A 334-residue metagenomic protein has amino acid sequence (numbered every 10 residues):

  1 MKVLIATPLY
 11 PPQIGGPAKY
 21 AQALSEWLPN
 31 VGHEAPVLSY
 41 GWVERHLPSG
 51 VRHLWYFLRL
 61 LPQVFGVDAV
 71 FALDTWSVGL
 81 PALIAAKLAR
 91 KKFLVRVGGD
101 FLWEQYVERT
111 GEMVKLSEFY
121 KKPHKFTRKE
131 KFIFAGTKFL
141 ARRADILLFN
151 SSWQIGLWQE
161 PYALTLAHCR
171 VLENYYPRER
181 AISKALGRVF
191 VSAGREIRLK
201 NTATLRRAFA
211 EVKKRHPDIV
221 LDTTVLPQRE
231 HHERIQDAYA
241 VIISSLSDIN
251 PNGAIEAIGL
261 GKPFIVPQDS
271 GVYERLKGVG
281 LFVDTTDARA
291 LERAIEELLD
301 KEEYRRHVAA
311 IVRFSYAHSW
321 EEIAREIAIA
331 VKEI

Functional and structural regions predicted by a protein language model:
L4-A6, L148, N174, R178 (+2 more regions): Conserved donor-binding/catalytic core segment of Leloir-type glycosyltransferases
K19-A23, R188, I197-E211, I255 (+1 more regions): A conserved mid-protein helix/loop that constitutes part of the nucleotide-sugar donor-binding site
E44, L94-F132: Acceptor-binding helix/loop patch of EC 2.4 sugar-transfer enzymes, predominantly nucleotide-sugar-dependent
L58-L61, F65, L88, S117-L147: Membrane-proximal helix-turn-helix segments that form the acceptor-binding/catalytic region of lipid-linked
R142-R143, L148-N150, I155-Y176: Helix-loop-beta element that forms the nucleotide-linked donor phosphate-binding surface in glycosyltransferases
L246: Aromatic "clamp/platform" in nucleotide-sugar-dependent glycosyltransferases that forms part of the donor/acceptor
P263-V266: Short hydrophobic beta-strand element within catalytic cores of glycosyltransferases and related nucleotide-activated
G280-A288, E297-E302: Conserved acidic donor-binding segment of nucleotide-sugar-dependent glycosyltransferases
